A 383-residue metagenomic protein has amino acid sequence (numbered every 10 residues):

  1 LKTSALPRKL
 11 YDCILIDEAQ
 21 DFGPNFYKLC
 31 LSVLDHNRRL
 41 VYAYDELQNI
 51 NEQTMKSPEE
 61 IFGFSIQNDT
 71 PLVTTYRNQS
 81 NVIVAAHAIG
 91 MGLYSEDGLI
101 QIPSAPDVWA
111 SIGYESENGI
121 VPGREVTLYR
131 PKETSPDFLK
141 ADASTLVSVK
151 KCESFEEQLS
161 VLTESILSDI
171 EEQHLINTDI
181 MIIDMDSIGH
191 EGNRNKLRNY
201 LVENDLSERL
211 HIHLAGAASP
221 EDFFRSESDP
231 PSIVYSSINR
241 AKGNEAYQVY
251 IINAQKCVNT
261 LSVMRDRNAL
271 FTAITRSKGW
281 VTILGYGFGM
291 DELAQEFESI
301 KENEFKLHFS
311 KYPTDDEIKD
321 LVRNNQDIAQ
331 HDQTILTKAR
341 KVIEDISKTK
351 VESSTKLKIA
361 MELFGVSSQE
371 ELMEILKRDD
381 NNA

Functional and structural regions predicted by a protein language model:
L1-D12: Accessory N-terminal region flanking or inserted into the helicase ATPase core in nucleic-acid motor proteins
C13-I16, Q20-T272, R276, W280-G289 (+2 more regions): Conserved helicase motor core of SF1/SF2 NTP-dependent helicases
E374-A383: N-terminal accessory interaction module
